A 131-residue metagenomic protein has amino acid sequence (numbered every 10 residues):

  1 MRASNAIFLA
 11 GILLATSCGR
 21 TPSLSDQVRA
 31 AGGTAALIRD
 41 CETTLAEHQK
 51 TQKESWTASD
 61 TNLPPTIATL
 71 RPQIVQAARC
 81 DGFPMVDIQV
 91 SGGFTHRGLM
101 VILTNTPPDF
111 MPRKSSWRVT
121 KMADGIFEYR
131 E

Functional and structural regions predicted by a protein language model:
M1-T16: Sec-dependent bacterial lipoprotein signal peptides
R2, T21, S25, T106 (+1 more regions): Generic preference for well-ordered secondary structure
S4-N5, D40, E128: Functionally constrained cores in energy, signaling, and assembly domains
I7, K50-K53, K114, K121: Context-gated lysine
C18-V75: N-terminal export/targeting and maturation segments
T61-D124, Y129-E131: Short, solvent-exposed recognition patches
